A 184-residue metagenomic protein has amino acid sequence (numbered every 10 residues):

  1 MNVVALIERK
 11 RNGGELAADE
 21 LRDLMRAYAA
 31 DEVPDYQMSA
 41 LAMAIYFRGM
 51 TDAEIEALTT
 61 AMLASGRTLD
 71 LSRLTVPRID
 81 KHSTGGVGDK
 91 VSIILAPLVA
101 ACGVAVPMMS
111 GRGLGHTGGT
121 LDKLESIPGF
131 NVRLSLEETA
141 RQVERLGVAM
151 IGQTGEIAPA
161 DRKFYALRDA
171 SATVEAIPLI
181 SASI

Functional and structural regions predicted by a protein language model:
M1-G88: Acidic, glycine/proline-rich low-complexity segments that act as flexible tails and inter-domain linkers
S72-S83, V104-V106, R162-S171: Glycine/charged-rich beta-loop-alpha catalytic/anionic-binding loops adjacent to active sites
P77-G118: Glycine/serine-rich anion-binding loops at beta->alpha junctions that coordinate negatively charged ligand groups
S92, S110, T117-D122, T154-G155 (+1 more regions): Short acidic, glycine/serine/threonine-rich loops at helix termini
V106-S110, V132-S135, M150-Q153: General beta-strand structural signal in soluble alpha/beta enzymes
G111, K123-F130, Y165-A176: Flexible, glycine/proline-enriched loop segments at strand-loop-helix junctions that form or flank small-ligand binding
K123-A149: A glycine-rich helix N-cap at a beta->alpha junction
T139-I184: Divalent-metal (Mg2+/Mn2+/Ca2+)-assisted nucleotide/phosphate chemistry catalytic cores
